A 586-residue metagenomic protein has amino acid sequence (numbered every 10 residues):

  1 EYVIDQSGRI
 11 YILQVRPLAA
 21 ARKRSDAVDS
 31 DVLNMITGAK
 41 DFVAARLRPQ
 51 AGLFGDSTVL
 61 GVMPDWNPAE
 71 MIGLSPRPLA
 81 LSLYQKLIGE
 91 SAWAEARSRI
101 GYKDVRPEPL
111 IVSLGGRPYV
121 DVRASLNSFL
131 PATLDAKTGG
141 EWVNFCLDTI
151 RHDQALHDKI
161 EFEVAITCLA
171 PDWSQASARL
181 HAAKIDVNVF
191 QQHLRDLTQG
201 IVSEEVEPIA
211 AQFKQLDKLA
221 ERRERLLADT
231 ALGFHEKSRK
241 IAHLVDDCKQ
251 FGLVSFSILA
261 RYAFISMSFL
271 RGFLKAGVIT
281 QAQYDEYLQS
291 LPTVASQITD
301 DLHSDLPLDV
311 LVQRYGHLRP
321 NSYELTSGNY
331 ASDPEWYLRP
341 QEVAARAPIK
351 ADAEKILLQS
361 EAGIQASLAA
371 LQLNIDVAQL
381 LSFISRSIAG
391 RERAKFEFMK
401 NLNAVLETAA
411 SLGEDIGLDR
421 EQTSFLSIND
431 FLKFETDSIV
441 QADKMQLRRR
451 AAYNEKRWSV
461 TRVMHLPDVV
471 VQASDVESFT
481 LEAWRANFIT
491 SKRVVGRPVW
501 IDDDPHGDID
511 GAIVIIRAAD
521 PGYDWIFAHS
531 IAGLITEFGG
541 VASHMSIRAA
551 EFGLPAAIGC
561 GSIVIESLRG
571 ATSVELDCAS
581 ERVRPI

Functional and structural regions predicted by a protein language model:
Y2-I586: Non-catalytic, soluble scaffold/interaction modules
